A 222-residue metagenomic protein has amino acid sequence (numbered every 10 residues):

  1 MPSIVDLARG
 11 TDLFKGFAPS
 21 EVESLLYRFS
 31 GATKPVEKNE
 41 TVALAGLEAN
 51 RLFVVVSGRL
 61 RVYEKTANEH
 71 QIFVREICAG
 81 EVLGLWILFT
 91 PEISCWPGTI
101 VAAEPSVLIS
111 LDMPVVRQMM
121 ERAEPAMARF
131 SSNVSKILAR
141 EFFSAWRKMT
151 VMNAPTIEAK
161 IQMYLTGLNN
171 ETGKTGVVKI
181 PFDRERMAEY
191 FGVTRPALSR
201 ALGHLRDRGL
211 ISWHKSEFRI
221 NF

Functional and structural regions predicted by a protein language model:
M1-T41, I87-E92: Cyclic nucleotide-binding regulatory module and flanking cytosolic helices
L25, Y63, L85-W86, Q118-M119 (+1 more regions): Residues that scaffold the ATP/ADP-binding catalytic core of kinase and kinase-like folds
F29, F73-S132: Cyclic-nucleotide recognition modules
T33-K34, A43, N50-V56, V74-R75 (+1 more regions): His/acidic/aromatic-lined binding-pocket segments of jelly-roll/cupin-type domains and related regulatory beta-sandwich
N39, N50-Y63, A79-E81: Glycine- and acidic-residue-biased ligand/ion/polar-headgroup-sensing regions
A128-S131, S135-A145: Long, hydrophobic or amphipathic alpha-helical segments
A145-I157, E171-V178: Short, Lys/Arg-enriched, Trp-marked, Pro/Gly-tolerant hinge/linker segments that flank
K160-F222: Phosphate-/nucleic-acid-contacting segments
